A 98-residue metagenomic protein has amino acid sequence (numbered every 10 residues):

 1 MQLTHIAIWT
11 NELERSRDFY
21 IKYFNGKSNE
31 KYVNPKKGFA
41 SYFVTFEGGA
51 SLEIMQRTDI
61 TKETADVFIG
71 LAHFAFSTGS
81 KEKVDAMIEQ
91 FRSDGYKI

Functional and structural regions predicted by a protein language model:
M1-R17, L71-F76: N-terminal beta-strand motif that seeds the catalytic metal site of vicinal oxygen chelate
L3, S41, G49-L52, L71-H73: Structural motif
W9-S51: Core segments of cupin and vicinal oxygen chelate
N11, E47-G49, T58-D59, G79-K81: Short loop segments at secondary-structure junctions
E12-E14, F74-I98: Vicinal oxygen chelate
Y20, Q56, I88: Short, flexible helix/strand-to-coil boundary loops that buttress conserved ligand/catalytic motifs in alpha/beta
E30-Y32, Q56-D59: Short, well-ordered turn and helix-capping elements at secondary-structure junctions
I54-Q56, E63-S77: Helix-adjacent hinge/juxtasegments
